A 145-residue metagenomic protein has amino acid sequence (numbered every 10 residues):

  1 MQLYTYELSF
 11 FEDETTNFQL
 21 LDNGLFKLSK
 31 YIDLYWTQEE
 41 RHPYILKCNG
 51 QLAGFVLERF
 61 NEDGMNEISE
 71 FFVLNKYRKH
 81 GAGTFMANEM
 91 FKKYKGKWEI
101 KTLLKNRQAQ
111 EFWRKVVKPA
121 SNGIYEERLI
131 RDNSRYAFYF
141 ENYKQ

Functional and structural regions predicted by a protein language model:
T5-I32: Conserved GNAT-fold acetyl-CoA-binding loop/helix
F26-I45: A short helix-loop-beta-strand connector motif used in the catalytic cores of GNAT acetyltransferases and, in some
P43-I45, G50-F60, E67, F72: Conserved beta-strand in the GNAT
K47-N49, F140-Y143: Active-site beta-strand termini and strand-to-loop segments that position acidic
V73, K79-K92: Conserved acetyl-CoA-binding loop-helix of GNAT-fold acetyltransferases
F91-T102: Short glycine-rich, basic-tinged beta-strand/loop micro-motifs
I100-R114, K118, R128-R135, Y139-E141: Conserved beta-strand-loop-alpha-helix junction that forms the acyl-donor binding cleft
G123-E126: Glycine-rich ATP-binding loops of the HATPase_c
